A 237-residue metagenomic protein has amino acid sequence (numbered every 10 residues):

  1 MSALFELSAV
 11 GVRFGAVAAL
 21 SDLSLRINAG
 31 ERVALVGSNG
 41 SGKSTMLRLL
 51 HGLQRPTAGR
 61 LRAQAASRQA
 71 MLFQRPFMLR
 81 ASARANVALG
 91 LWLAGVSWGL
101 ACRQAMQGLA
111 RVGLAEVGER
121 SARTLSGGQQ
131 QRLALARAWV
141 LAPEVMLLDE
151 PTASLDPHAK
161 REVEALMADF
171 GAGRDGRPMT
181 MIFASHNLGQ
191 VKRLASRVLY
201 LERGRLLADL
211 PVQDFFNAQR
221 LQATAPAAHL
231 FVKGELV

Functional and structural regions predicted by a protein language model:
V36-S38: The feature captures the beta-strand-to-loop junction immediately N-terminal to the Walker
H51: Helix-to-loop junction immediately C-terminal to a conserved catalytic motif
G99-V117: Conserved ABC ATPase "signature" region
S121-L125, Q129: Conserved ABC ATPase signature
M146-D149: Catalytic Walker B motif of ABC-type/P-loop ATPase nucleotide-binding domains
S185-H186: H-loop/switch region of ABC-family ATPase nucleotide-binding domains
R205-L230: Conserved beta-strand-loop-alpha-helix hinge in the C-terminal portion of ABC ATPase nucleotide-binding domains
